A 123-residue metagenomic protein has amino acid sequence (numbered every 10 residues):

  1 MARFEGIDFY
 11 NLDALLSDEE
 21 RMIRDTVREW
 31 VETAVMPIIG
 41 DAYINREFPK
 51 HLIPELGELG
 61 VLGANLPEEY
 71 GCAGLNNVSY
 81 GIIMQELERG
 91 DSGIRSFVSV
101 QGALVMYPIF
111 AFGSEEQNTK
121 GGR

Functional and structural regions predicted by a protein language model:
M1-E19: Intrinsic disorder at enzyme termini
M22, E29, V35-R123: Glycine-rich flavin
